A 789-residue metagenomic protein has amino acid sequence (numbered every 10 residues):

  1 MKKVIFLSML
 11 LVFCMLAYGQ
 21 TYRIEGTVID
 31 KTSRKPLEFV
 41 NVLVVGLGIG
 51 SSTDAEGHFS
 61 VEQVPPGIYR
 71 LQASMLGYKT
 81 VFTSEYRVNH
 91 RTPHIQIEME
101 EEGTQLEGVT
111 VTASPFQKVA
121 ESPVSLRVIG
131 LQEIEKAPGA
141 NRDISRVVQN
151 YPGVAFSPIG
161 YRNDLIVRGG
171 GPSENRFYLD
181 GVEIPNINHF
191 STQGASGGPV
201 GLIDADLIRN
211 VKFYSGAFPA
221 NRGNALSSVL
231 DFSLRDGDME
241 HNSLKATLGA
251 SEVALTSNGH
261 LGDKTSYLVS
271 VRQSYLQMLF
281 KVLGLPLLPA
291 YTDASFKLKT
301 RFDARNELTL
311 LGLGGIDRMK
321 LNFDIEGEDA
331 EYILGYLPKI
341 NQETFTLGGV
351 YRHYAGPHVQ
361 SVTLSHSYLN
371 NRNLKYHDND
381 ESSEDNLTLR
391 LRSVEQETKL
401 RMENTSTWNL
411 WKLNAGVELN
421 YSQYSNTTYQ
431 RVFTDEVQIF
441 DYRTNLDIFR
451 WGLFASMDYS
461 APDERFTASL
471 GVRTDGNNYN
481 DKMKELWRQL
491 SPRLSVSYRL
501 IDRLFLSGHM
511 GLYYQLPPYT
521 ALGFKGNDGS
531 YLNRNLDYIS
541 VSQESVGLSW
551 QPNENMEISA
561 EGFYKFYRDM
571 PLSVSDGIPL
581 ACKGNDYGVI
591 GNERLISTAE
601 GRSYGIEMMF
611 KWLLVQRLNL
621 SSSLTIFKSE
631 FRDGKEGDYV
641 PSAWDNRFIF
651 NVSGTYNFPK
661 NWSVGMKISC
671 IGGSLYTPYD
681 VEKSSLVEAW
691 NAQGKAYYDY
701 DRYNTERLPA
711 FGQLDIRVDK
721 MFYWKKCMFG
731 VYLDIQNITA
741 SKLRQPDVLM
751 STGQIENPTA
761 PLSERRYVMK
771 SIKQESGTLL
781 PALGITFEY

Functional and structural regions predicted by a protein language model:
Y18-G108, V119: Periplasm-facing N-terminal accessory domains of Gram-negative outer-membrane beta-barrel systems
K79, E85-R87, T112, F116-F218 (+2 more regions): Periplasmic N-terminal accessory/gating domains of Gram-negative outer-membrane beta-barrel systems
N188, D324-D329, S425-V432, D502-E544 (+3 more regions): Surface-exposed extracellular loop regions of Gram-negative outer-membrane beta-barrel proteins, predominantly
G249-Q273, L285-M319, P338-S361, H366 (+2 more regions): Transmembrane beta-barrel wall of Gram-negative outer-membrane proteins
L276, E307-Y354, Q360, Y368-E395 (+2 more regions): Flexible loop and strand-edge segments within Gram-negative outer membrane beta-barrel domains
L391-S393, E397-E403, D441-F454, N533 (+5 more regions): Outer membrane beta-barrel strand-and-loop segments of large Gram-negative receptors, especially TonB-dependent
S460-F466, Y564-F566, Y587-P678: Gram-negative outer-membrane beta-barrel transporters
R568, L620, C670-G694, P709-Q713 (+1 more regions): C-terminal beta-signal and adjacent terminal beta-strands/loops of Gram-negative outer-membrane beta-barrel proteins
